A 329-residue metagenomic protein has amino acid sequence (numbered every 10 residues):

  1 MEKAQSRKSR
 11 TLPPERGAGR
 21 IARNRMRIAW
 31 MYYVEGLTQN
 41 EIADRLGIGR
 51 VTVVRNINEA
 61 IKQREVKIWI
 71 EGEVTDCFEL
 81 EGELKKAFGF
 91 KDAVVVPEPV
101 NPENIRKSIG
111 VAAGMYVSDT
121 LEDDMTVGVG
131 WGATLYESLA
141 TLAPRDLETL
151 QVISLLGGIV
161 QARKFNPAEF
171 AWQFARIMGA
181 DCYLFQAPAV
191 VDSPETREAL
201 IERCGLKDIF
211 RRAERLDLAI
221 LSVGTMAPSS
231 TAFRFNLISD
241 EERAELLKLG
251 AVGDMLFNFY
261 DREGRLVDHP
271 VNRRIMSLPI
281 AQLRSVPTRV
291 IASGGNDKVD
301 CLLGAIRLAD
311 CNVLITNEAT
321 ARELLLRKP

Functional and structural regions predicted by a protein language model:
E2-A29, Y33-I42, G47, T52-N58 (+2 more regions): Conserved phosphate- and dinucleotide-binding cores of soluble alpha/beta proteins, encompassing both enzyme active
A4-R7, L12-G19, R55-T126, A140-T149 (+1 more regions): HTH-adjacent hinge/linker in prokaryotic transcriptional regulators
R25, E103-G114, Y136, L206 (+2 more regions): Short, well-ordered alpha-helical scaffold segments within catalytic/effector domains
V96-E98, L155, F185-A187: Conserved beta-strand termini and adjacent loop/short-helix elements that scaffold enzyme active sites in alpha/beta
T126-G132: Short glycine-rich phosphate-binding loop at a beta-alpha junction
V129, V152-S154, L184, I291: Structural beta-sheet core signal
A133-T134, A319: Alpha-helix/helix-capping structural signal
T134-R145, T231-E241: Short Gly/Thr/Asp-enriched flexible loops that form oxyanion-binding sites at enzyme active sites
